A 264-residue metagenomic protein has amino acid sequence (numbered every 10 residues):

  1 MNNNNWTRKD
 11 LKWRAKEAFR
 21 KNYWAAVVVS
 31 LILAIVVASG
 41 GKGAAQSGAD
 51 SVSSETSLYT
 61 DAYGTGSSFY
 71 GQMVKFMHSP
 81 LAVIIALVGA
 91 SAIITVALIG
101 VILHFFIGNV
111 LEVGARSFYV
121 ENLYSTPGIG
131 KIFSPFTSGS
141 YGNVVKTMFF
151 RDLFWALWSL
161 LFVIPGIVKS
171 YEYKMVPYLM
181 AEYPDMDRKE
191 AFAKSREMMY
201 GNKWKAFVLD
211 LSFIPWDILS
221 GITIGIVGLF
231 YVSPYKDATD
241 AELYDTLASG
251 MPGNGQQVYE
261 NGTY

Functional and structural regions predicted by a protein language model:
M1-Y264: Hydrophobic alpha-helical membrane segments
